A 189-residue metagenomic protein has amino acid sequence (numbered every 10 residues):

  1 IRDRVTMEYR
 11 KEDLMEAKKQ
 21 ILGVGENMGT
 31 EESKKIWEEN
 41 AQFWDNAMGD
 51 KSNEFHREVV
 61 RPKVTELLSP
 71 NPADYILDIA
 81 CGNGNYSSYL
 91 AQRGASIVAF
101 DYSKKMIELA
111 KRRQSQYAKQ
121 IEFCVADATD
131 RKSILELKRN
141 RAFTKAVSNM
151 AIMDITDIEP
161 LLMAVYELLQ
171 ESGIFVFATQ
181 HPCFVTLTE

Functional and structural regions predicted by a protein language model:
I1-V24: N-terminal amphipathic/basic-hydrophobic helices that include classical n-h-c signal peptides and signal-anchor
K18-N71, N85, Y89, L109 (+1 more regions): Conserved class I S-adenosyl-L-methionine
Y75-I79, N83-S133: Class I SAM-dependent methyltransferase SAM/SAH-binding core
I134-A146: A short acidic, Gly/Pro-enriched loop at the edge of an enzyme's catalytic core that lines a small-molecule cofactor
T144-I158: A short SAM/SAH-binding and catalytic strip from SAM-dependent methyltransferases
E159-I174: A short glycine-rich, Lys/Arg-flanked "PGG" loop and its adjoining helix->strand segment in the class I
I174-E189: Conserved class I S-adenosyl-L-methionine
